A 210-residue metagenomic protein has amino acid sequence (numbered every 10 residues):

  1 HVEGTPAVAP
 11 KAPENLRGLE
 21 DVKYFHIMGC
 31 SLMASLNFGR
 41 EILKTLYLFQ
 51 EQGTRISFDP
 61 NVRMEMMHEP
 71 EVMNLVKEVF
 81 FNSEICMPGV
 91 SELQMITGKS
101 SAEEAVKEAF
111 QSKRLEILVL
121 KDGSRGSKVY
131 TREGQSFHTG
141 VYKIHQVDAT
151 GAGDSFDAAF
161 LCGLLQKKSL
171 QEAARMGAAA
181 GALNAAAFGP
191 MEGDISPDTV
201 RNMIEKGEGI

Functional and structural regions predicted by a protein language model:
H1-R40: Conserved phosphate-binding/catalytic loop of the ribokinase/pfkB sugar-kinase fold
V2-N15, F58, I85-L93, L118-G123 (+2 more regions): Short, surface-exposed, charge-dense and proline/glycine-enriched linear segments
E3-T5, L32, R63, R125 (+2 more regions): Residue-level signature for short turns and capping positions that connect secondary-structure elements
A9-E14, M67, P88, S100 (+2 more regions): Short coil/turn linker and secondary-structure boundary residues
R17-G18, E78-V79, Q111: Structural alpha-helical scaffold elements that stabilize or flank donor/cofactor-binding regions in carbohydrate
Y24, C30-E108, E116, R125-G126: Conserved beta-alpha-beta core of the PfkB/ribokinase-like small-molecule kinase fold
Y47-L48, G98-I210: Conserved phosphate-binding/catalytic region of the ribokinase-like
